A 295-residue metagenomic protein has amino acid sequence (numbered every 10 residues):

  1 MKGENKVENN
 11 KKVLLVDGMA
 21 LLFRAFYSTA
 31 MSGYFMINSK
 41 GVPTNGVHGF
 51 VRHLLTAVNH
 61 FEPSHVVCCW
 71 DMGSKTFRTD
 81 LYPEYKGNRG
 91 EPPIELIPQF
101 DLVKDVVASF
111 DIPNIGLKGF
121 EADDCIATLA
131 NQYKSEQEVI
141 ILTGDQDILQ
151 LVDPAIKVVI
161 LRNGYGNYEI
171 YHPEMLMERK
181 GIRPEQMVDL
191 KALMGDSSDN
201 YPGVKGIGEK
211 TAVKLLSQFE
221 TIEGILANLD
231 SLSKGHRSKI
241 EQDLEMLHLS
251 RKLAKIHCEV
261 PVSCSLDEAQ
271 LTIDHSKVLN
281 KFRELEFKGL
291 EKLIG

Functional and structural regions predicted by a protein language model:
M1-N5: N-terminal amphipathic/basic-hydrophobic helices that include classical n-h-c signal peptides and signal-anchor
K6-V139, I148-N167, H248-S263, D267-L271: Noncatalytic, basic helical substrate-engagement surface that gates or grips nucleic-acid strands
E8-N10, P63-V67, A155, I170-G295: Non-catalytic nucleic-acid-binding/docking modules located in mid-to-C-terminal regions of nucleic-acid enzymes
V16, T143-G144, S217: A conserved hydrophobic position in a structured secondary element of the catalytic/binding core that shapes
G49-V51, L96, V139-I141, H172 (+1 more regions): Short amphipathic alpha-helical surface micro-motifs
G116-G119, I141-L142, L215, D243: Active-site-adjacent beta-strand anchor residues
V139-D145, E286: Conserved RecA-like ASCE P-loop NTPase motor core of nucleic-acid helicases/translocases
Q146-D147, K210: Acidic, divalent-metal-coordinating active-site segment for phosphoryl/phosphodiester hydrolysis, typified by short
